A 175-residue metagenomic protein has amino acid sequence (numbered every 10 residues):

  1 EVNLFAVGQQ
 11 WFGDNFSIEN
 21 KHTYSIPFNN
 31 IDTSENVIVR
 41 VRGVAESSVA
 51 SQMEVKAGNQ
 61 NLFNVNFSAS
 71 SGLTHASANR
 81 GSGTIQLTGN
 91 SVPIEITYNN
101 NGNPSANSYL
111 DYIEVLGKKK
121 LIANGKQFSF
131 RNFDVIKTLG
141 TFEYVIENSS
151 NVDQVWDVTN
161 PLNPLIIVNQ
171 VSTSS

Functional and structural regions predicted by a protein language model:
E1-S175: Structured catalytic cores of large enzymes
